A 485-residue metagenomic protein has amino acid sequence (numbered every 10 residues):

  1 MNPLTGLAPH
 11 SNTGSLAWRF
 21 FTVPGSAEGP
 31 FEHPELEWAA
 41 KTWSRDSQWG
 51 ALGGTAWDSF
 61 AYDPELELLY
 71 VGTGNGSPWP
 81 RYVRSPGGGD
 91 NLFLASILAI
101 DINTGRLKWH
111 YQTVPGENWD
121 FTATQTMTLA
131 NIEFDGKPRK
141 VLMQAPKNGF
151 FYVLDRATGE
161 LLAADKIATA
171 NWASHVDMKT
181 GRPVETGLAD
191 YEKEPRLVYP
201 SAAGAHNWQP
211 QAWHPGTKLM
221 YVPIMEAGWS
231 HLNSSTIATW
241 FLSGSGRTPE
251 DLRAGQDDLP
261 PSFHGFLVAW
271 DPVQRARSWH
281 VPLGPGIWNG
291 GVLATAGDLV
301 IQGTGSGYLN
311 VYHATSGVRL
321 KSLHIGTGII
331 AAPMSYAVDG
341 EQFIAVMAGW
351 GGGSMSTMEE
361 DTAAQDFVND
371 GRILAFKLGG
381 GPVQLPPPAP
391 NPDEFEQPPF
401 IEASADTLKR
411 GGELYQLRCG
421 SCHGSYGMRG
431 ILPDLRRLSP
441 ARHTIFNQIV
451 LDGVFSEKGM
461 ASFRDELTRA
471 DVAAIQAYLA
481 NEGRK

Functional and structural regions predicted by a protein language model:
G6-G50, V83-A123, A130-P138, F150-L197 (+5 more regions): Extracytoplasmic/lumenal domain signature
A61, V184, K193-L197, A203-W229: Long, low-complexity segments enriched in small/aliphatic residues
A389-L414: Electrostatic cytochrome c docking/interface patches
T407, Y415-S421, Y426, I431 (+1 more regions): Short pre-active-site segment immediately N-terminal to redox-active cysteine/selenocysteine motifs in thiol-based
G412, G424-S462: Gly/Gly-Pro-rich "capping" loops immediately C-terminal to redox-active cysteine motifs in periplasmic/lumenal
R464-K485: C-terminal capping alpha-helices of c-type cytochrome domains
